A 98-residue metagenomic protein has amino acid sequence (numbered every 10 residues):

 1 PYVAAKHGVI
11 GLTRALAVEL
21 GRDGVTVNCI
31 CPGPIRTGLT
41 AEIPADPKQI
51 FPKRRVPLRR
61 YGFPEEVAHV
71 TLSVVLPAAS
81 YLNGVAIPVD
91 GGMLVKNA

Functional and structural regions predicted by a protein language model:
A5, T13: Active-site helix of classical SDR
I10, C31-E42: Short, flexible catalytic-loop segment of classical short-chain dehydrogenase/reductase
V18-R22, S80: Alpha-helical segment proximal to the catalytic Tyr-Lys
T26-R36, V75, P88-D90: Conserved SDR Rossmann-fold cofactor-binding beta-strand/turn motif
E42-V56: A short C-terminal helix-loop "cap" of Rossmann-like NAD(P)-dependent dehydrogenase/epimerase domains
V56-V67: A conserved structural motif in NAD(P)-dependent oxidoreductases
V67-A68, V74: Non-catalytic, hydrophobic alpha-helical segments
L72, N83-A98: Short C-terminal tail/terminal secondary-structure segment of NAD(P)H-dependent dehydrogenase/reductase domains
